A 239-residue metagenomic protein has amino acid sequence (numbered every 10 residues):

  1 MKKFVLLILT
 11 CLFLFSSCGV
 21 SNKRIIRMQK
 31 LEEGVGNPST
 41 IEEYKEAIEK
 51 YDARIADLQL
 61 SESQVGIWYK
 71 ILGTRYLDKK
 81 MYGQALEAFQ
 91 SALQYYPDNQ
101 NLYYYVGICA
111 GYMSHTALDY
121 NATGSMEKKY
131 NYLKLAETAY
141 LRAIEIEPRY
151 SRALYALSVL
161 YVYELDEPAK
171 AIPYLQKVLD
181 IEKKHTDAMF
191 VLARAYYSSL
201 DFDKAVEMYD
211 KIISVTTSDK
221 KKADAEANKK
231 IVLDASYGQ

Functional and structural regions predicted by a protein language model:
C18-R75, K79: N-terminal leader/linker segments that initiate helical-solenoid repeat arrays
K45-D52, K79-S91, H115-L141, E164-K177 (+1 more regions): Structural signature of tandem alpha-helical TPR/SEL1-like repeats, specifically the intra-repeat loop/turn
A56, L60, L93-Q94, T138-E145 (+2 more regions): Conserved structural position within tetratricopeptide repeats
D57, D187, R194-Q239: Terminal, low-structured helical/coil segments at or just beyond the last alpha-helical repeat
G66, Q100-N101, S151-R152, T186-D187 (+1 more regions): Helix-start (N-cap) detector for alpha-helical repeat units in TPR-like alpha-solenoids, especially tetratricopeptide
I71, Y105, A156, V191 (+1 more regions): Canonical tetratricopeptide repeat
T74, I108, H115, V159-L160 (+2 more regions): Residue-level recognition of tetratricopeptide repeat
